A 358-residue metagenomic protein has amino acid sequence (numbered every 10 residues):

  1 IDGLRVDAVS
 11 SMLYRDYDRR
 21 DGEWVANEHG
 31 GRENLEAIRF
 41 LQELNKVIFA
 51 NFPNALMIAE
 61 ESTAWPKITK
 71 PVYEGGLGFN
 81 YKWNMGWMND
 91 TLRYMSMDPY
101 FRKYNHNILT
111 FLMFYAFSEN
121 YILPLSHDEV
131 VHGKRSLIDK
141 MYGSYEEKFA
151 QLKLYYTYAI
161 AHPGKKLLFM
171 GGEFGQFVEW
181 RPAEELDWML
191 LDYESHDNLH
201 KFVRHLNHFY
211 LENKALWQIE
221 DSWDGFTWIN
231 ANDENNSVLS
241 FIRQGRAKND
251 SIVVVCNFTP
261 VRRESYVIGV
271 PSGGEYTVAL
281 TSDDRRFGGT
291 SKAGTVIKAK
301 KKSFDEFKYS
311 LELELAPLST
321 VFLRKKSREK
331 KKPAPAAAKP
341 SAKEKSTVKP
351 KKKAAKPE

Functional and structural regions predicted by a protein language model:
I1-D18, I58: Active-site groove signature of glycoside hydrolases
D2, R20-P182, L211-D221, G225-D283 (+1 more regions): Conserved alpha/beta catalytic core and glycan-binding cleft of carbohydrate-active enzymes
L35-L41, E147-A150, E194-D197, K201 (+1 more regions): Aromatic- and glycine-enriched glycan-recognition loops and surfaces that form the carbohydrate-binding subsites
W180-L190: Active-site His/acidic residue clusters
E194-L216: Catalytic cores of secreted or luminal carbohydrate-active enzymes
A293-K332: C-terminal beta-strand-rich structural cap/linker in extracellular carbohydrate-active enzymes
K330-E358: Intrinsically disordered, polybasic Lys/Arg-rich low-complexity tracts
